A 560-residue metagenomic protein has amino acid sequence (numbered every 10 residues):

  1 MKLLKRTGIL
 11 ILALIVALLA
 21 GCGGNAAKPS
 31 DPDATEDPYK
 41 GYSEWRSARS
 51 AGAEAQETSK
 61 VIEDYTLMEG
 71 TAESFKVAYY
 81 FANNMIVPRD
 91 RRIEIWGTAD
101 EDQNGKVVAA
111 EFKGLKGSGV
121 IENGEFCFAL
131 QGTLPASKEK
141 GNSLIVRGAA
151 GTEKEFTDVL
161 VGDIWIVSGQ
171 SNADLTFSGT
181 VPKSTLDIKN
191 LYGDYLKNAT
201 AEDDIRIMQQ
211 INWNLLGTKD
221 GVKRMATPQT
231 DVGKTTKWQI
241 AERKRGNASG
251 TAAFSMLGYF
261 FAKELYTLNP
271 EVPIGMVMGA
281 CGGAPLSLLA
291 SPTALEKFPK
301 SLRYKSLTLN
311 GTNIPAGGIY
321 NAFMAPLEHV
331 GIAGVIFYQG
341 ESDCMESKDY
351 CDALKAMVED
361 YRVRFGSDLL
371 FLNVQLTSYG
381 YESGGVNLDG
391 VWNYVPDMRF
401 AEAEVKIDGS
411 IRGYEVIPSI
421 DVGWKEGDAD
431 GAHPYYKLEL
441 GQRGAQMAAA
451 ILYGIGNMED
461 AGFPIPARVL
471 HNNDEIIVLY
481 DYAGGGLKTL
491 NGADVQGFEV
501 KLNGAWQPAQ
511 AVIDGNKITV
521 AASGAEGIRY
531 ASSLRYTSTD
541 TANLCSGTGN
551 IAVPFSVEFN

Functional and structural regions predicted by a protein language model:
M1-I11: Bacterial N-terminal signal peptides that target proteins for export
L18-G21: C-terminal motif of bacterial Sec signal peptides marking the signal peptidase cleavage site
G23-S30: Bacterial lipoprotein signal-peptidase II cleavage site
S30-E36: Ser/Thr-rich, Pro/Gly/Ala-heavy low-complexity intrinsically disordered linkers and tails of secreted extracellular
E36-N560: Cell-envelope and extracellular/periplasmic
